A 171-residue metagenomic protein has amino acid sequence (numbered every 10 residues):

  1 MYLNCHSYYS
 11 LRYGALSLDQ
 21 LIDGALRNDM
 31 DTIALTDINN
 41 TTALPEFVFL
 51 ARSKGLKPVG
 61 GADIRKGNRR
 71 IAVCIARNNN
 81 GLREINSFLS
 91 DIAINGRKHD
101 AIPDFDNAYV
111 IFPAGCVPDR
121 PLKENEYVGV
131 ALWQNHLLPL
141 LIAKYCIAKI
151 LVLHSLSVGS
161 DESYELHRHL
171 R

Functional and structural regions predicted by a protein language model:
M1-R171: Phosphodiester-processing cores and adjacent nucleic acid-binding clamps
